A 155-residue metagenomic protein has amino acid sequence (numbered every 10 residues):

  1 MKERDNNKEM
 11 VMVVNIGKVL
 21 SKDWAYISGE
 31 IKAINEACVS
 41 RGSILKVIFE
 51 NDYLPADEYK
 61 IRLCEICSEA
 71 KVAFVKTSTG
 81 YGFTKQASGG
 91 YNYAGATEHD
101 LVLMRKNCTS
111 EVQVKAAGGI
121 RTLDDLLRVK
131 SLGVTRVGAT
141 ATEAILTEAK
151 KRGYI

Functional and structural regions predicted by a protein language model:
M1-V114, L123-T147, Y154-I155: Alpha/beta enzyme core
A117: Short hydrophobic "strand-cap" motifs at the C-terminus of beta-strands
